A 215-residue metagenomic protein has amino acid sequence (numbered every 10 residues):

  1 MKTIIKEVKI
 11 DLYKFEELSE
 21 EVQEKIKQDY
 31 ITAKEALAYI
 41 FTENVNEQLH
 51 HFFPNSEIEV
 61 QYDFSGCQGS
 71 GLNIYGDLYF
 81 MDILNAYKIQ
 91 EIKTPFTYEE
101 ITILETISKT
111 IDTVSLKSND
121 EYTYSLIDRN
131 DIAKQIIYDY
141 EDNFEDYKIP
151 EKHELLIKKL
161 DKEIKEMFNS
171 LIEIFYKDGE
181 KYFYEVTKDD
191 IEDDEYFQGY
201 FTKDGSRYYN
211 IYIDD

Functional and structural regions predicted by a protein language model:
K2-D215: Alpha-helical propensity feature that highlights long, continuous alpha-helices across diverse contexts
